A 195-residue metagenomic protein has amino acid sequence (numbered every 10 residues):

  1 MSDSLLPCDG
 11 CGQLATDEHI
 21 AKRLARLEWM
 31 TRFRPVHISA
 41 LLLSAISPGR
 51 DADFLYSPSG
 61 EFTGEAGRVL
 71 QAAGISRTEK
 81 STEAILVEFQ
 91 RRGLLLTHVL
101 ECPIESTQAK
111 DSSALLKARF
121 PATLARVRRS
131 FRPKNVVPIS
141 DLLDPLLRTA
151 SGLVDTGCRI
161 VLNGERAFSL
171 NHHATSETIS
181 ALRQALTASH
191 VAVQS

Functional and structural regions predicted by a protein language model:
M1, R166, H173, V191-S195: Intrinsically disordered, charged low-complexity linkers and terminal tails that flank or connect structured domains
S2-I160, E165: A polyanion-binding, active-site-adjacent surface
S169-S180: Short, charged, surface-exposed secondary-structure boundary motifs
I179-S195: A polyampholytic, Gly/Pro-enriched intrinsically disordered region
